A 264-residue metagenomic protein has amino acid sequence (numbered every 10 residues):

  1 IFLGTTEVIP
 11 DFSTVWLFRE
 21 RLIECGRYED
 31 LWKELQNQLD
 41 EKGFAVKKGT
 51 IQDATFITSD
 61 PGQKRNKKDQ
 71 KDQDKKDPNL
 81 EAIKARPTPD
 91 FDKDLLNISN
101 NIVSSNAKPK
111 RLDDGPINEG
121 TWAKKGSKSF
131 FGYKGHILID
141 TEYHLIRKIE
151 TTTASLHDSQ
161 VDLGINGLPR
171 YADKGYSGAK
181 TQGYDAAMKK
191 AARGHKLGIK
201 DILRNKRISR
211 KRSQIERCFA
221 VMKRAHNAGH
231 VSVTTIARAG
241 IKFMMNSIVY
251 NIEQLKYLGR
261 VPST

Functional and structural regions predicted by a protein language model:
I1-F2, E253: Short arginine-rich
F2-Q182, K189: Polybasic low-complexity intrinsically disordered regions
E24, A220, R224-A228, Y250 (+2 more regions): Short, well-ordered loop/turn and helix-capping segments at boundaries between secondary-structure elements and domains
W32-E41, I215-E216, F243-V249: Charged alpha-helix within mobile-element recombinases
D60, R147, K180, K223 (+2 more regions): Extended rod-forming repeat segments used as scaffolds/tethers
K64, D69-D72, N166-M244: Helix-centered, glycine/charged polyanion-binding patches within enzymatic domains that contact phosphate-containing
E150, D158, E216, K242 (+1 more regions): Acidic-residue sensor for enzyme active/binding pockets
A237, K242-T264: C-terminal domain-tail junction helix/linker
